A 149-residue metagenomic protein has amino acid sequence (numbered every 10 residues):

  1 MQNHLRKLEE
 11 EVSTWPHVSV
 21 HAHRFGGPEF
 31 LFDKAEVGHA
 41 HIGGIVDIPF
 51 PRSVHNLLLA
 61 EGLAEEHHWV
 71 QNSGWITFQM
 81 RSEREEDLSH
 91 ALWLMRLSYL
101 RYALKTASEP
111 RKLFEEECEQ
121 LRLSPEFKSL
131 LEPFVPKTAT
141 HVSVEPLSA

Functional and structural regions predicted by a protein language model:
M1-A149: Charge-dense, helix-prone N-terminal extensions
